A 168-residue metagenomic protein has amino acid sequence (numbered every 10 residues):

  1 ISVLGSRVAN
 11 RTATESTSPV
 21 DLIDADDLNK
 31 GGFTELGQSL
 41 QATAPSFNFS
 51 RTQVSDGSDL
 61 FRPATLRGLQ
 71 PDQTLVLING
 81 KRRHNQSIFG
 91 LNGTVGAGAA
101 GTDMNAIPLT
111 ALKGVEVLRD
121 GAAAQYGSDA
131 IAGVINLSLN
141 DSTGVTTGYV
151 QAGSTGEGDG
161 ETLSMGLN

Functional and structural regions predicted by a protein language model:
S2-G31, S58, S87-A97, S142-Y149 (+1 more regions): N-terminal periplasmic "start-of-domain" segments of outer-membrane beta-barrel proteins
L4, A9, Q41-Q86: Extracytoplasmic beta-strand/coil segments of soluble accessory domains associated with Gram-negative outer-membrane
L4-R7, D24, L66-Q70, I78-G80 (+4 more regions): Flexible glycine-/small-residue-rich
E15-S16, P45-L60, Q70, L109 (+2 more regions): Short, glycine-/polar-rich solvent-exposed loops and beta-turns at beta-strand/coil boundaries
S16-Q41, P63-L69, G96-N105, A152-G156: Short, polar/charged loop or turn motifs at beta-strand boundaries
L36-S39, T43, R62-A64, D103-N105 (+3 more regions): N-terminal periplasmic accessory domains that precede and gate Gram-negative outer-membrane beta-barrel machines
K81-R119: Short acidic/polar hinge/loop motifs at secondary-structure boundaries that mediate gating or recognition
A124, Q151-N168: Outer-membrane beta-barrel proteins
